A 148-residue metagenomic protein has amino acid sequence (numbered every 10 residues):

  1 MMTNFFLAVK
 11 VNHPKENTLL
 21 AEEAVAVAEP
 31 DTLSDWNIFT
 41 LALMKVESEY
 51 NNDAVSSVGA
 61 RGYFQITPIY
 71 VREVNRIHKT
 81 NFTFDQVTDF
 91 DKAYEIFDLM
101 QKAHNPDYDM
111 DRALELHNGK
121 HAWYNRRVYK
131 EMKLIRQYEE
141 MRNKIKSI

Functional and structural regions predicted by a protein language model:
M1-N37, K133-I148: N-terminal secretory targeting signals
N17, A21, E29-N37, V55-F64 (+3 more regions): Solvent-exposed, acidic/flexible segments
A24, A42, I66: Active-site SXXK
T32-N51, F97, R112-N118: Short, functionally critical alpha-helical segments immediately adjacent to catalytic or ligand/cofactor-binding
A54-I77, L116: Short, surface-exposed glycine/acidic/tryptophan-bearing loops
R61-G62, E115, E131, I135 (+1 more regions): Residue-level signal for alpha-helical context at structural boundaries
P68-A113, H121-Y138: Alpha-helical segment that forms one wall of the substrate-binding/catalytic cleft in peptidoglycan-active domains
